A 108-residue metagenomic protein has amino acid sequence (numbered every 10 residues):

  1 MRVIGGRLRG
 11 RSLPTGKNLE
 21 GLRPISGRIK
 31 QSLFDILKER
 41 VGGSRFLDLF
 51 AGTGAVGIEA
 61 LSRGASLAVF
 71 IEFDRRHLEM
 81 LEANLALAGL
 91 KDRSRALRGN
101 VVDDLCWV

Functional and structural regions predicted by a protein language model:
M1-V108: Class I S-adenosyl-L-methionine-dependent methyltransferase catalytic core
